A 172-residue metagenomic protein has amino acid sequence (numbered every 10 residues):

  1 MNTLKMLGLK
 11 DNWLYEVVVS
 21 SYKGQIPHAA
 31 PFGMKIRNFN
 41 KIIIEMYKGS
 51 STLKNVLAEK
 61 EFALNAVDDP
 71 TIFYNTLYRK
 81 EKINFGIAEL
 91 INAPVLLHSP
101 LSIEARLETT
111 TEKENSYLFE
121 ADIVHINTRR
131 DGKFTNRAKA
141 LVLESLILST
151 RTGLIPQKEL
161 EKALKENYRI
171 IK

Functional and structural regions predicted by a protein language model:
M1-K172: Basic, polyanion-binding surface patches
